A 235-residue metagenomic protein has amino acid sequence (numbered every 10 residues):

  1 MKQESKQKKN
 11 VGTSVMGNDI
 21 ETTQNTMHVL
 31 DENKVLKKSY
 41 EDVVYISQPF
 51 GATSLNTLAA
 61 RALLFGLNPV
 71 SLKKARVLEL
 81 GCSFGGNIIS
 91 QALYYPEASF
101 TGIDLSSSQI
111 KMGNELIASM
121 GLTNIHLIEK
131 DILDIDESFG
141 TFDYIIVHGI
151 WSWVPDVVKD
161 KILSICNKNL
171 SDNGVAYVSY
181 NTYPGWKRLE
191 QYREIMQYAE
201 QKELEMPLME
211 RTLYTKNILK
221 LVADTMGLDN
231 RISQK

Functional and structural regions predicted by a protein language model:
D42, F50-A75, S90: Conserved alpha-helix/loop element of class I SAM-dependent methyltransferases that forms part of the SAM/SAH-binding
F84-E97: Conserved SAM-binding loop of SAM-dependent methyltransferases across substrates and taxa, primarily the Class I
S99-D104: Conserved SAM-binding motif I beta-strand of class I
S106-S108: Conserved SAM/SAH-binding beta-strand->alpha-helix loop
G121-I132: Conserved SAM-binding strand-loop segment of SAM-dependent methyltransferases
D136-I145: A short acidic, Gly/Pro-enriched loop at the edge of an enzyme's catalytic core that lines a small-molecule cofactor
D160-D172: A short glycine-rich, Lys/Arg-flanked "PGG" loop and its adjoining helix->strand segment in the class I
Y177-K202, T215-D229: Conserved class I S-adenosyl-L-methionine
